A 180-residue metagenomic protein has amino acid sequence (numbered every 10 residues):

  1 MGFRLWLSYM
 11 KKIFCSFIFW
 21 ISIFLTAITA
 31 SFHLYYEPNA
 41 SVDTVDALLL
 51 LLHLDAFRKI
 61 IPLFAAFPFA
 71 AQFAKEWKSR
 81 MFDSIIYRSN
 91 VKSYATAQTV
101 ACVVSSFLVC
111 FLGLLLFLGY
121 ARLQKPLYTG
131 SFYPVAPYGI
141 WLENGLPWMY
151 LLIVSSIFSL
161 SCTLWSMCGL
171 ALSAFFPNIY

Functional and structural regions predicted by a protein language model:
M1-R4, E76, C162-L164: Short hydrophobic/aromatic segments of transmembrane alpha-helices and their interfaces
M1-S22: Aromatic- and glycine-rich beta-strand/loop motifs that create alpha-glucan
I21-S22, F176-Y180: Pore- or pathway-lining transmembrane helices of multi-pass membrane proteins that form conduits for solutes/ions
I28-A71, T96-A174: Secretory targeting signals
Q72-S105: Helix-loop-helix units of permease transmembrane domains in multi-pass membrane transporters, especially ABC
E76, A174-F175: Helix-to-coil boundary motifs at intracellular loop junctions of multi-pass secondary transporters
